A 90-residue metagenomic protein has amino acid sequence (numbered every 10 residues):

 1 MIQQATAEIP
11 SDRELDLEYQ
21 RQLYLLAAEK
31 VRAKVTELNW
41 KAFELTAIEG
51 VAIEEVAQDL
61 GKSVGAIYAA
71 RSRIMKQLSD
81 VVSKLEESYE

Functional and structural regions predicted by a protein language model:
M1-D16, A28: Internal acidic/polar
E14-Q22, Y68: Short, solvent-exposed loop/helix junctions and linker helices that flank or host conserved functional motifs
Q20-V31: Short, Lys/Arg-enriched N-terminal segment that forms or immediately precedes the first helix of a structured domain
R21, L38-W40, R71: Short, leucine-enriched amphipathic alpha-helices that occur as contiguous helical runs
L25, E44, K76: A cross-family signal for key residues in well-ordered alpha-helices that form functional helical elements
K30-E55: Short amphipathic alpha helix immediately N-terminal
I53-K84: DNA-recognition helix of helix-turn-helix
E86-E90: Intrinsically disordered, low-complexity basic tails/linkers immediately adjacent to helix-turn-helix/homeobox/MYB/SANT
